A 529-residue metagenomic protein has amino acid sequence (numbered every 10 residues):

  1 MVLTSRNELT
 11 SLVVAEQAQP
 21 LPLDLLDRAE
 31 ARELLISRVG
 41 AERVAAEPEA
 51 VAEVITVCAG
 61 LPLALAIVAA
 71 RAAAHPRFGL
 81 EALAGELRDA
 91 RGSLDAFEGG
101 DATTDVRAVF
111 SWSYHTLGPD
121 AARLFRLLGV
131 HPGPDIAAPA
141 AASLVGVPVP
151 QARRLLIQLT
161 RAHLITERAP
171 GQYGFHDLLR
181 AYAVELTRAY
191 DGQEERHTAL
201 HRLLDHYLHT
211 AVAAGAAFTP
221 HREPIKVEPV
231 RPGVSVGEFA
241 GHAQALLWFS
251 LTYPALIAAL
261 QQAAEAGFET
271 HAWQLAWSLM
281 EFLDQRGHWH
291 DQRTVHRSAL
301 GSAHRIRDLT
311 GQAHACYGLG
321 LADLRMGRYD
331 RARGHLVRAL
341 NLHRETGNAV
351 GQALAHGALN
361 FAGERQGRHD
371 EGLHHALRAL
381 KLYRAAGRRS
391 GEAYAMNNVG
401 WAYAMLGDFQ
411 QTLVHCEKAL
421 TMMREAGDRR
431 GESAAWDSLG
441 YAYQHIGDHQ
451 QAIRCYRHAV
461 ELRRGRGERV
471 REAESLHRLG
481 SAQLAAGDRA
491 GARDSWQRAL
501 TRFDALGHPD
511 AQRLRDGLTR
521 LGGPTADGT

Functional and structural regions predicted by a protein language model:
M1-H290, R297: Aliphatic-rich helical/repeat scaffold segments used for oligomerization and domain docking
V57, A245, T252, E265 (+12 more regions): Alpha-helix C-terminal capping/termination sites
A66, H197, H201, S250 (+10 more regions): Conserved positions within tetratricopeptide repeat
P254-A255, W273-Q285, T294, A313-R325 (+1 more regions): Non-membrane alpha-helical segments in proteins
A266, T270, G287-H290, I306 (+9 more regions): Residue signature of alpha-solenoid helical repeat architecture, marking inter-repeat boundaries and helix-start
Q312-D323, Y329, H335, L342 (+12 more regions): TPR/Sel1-like alpha-solenoid repeat signature
R466-A473, R478-T529: C-terminal non-catalytic interaction modules
